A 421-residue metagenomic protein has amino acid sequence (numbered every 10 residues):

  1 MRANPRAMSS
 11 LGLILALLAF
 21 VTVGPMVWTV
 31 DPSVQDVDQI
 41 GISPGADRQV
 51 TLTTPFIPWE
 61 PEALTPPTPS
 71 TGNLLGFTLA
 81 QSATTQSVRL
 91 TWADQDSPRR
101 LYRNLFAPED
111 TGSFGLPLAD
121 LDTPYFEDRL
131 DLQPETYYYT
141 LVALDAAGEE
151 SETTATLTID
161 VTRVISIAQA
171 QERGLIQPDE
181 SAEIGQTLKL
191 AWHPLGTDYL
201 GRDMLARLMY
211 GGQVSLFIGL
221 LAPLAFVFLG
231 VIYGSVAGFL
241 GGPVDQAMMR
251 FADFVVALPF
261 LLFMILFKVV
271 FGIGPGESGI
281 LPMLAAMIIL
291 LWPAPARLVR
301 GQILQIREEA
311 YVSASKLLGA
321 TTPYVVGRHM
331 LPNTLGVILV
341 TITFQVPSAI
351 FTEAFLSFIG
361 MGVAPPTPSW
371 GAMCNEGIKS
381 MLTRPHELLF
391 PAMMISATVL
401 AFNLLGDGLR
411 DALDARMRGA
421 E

Functional and structural regions predicted by a protein language model:
M1-V227, V231, G319, G377-A397 (+2 more regions): Gly/Trp-centered helix-boundary motif
T197-E421: Alpha-helical transmembrane segments of integral membrane proteins, especially multi-pass inner/plasma-membrane
